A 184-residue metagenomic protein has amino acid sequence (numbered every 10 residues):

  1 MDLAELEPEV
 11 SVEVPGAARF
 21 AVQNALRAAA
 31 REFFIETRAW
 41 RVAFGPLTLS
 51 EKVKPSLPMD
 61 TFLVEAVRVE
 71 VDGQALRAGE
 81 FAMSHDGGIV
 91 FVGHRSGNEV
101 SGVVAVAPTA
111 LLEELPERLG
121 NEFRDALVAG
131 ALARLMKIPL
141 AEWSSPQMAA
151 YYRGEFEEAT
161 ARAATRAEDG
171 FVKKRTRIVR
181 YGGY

Functional and structural regions predicted by a protein language model:
M1-E5, N24, I35, A78-Y184: Internal mixed-charge
D2-G45: N-terminal "first-domain core" detector
A18, P58-D60, L115-G120: Generic structural signal for alpha-helix starts
A28, P46, A66-R68, G130: Extracellular/lumenal ectodomain signal focusing on beta-strand-rich modules and carbohydrate-recognition contexts
R38-A39, L57, A159-T160: Short alpha-helix boundary/capping motifs
A43-S56: Solvent-exposed, conformationally flexible loop/turn segments
P46-L49, L76-E80: Short, surface-exposed loop motifs enriched in S/T, G, D/E and P with embedded aromatic residues
P55-Q74: Solvent-exposed beta-hairpin/edge-strand motifs
